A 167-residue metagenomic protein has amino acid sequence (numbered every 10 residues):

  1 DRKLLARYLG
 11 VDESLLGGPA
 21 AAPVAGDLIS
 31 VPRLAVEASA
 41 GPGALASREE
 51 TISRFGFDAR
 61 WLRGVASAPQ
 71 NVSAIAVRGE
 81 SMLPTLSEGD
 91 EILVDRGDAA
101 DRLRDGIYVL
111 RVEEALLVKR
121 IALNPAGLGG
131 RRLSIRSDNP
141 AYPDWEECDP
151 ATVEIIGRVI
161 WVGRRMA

Functional and structural regions predicted by a protein language model:
D1-R7: Short, basic-rich loop-to-helix N-cap that marks the start of a DNA-contacting helix
R7-G10, S14-E88, G97-D101, G127-L128 (+2 more regions): Short, positionally conserved secondary-structure boundary motifs
V94-D95, L110: A generic structural signal for residues embedded in beta-strands
A100-L103, P143: Short, solvent-exposed loop/turn segments at secondary-structure junctions
R111-L117, V153-E154: Short coil-to-beta-strand transition motifs
A122-A167: Glycine- and charge-enriched low-complexity intrinsically disordered segments
